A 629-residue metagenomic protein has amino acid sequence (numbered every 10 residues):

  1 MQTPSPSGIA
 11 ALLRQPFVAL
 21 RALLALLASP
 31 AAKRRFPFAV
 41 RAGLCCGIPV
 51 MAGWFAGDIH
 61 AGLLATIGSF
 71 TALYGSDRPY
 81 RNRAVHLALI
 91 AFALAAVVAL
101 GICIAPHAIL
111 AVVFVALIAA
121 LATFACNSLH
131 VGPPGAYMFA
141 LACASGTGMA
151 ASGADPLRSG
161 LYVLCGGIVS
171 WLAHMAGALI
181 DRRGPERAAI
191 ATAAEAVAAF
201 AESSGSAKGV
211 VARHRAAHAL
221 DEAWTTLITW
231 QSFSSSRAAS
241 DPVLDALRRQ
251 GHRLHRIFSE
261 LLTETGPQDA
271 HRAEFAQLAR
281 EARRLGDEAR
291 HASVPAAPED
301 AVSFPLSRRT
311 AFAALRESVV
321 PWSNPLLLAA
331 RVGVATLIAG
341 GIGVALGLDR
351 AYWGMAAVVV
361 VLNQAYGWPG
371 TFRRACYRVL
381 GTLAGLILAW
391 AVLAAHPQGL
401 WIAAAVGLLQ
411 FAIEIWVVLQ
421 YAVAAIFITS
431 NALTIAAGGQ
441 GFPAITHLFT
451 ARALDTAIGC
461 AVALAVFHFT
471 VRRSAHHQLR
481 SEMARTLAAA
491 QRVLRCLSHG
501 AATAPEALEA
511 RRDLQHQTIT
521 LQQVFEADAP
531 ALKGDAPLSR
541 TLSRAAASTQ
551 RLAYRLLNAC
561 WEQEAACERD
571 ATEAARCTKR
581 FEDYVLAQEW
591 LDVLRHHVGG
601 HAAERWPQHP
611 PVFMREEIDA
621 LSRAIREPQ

Functional and structural regions predicted by a protein language model:
M1-G43, M51, F55, G75-R78 (+6 more regions): Long, hydrophobic alpha-helical segments that serve as membrane-spanning/inserting helices
L13-L24, V40-V50, W54, I59-Y80 (+7 more regions): Pore- and pathway-forming membrane helices of multi-pass small-molecule/ion transporters and channels
R81, A238, P369-R373, H396-I402 (+4 more regions): Hydrophobic alpha-helical segments that drive targeting, anchoring, or assembly
A84-F92, F372-V392: Membrane-helix boundary elements
G167-R187, A461, V466-H477: Transmembrane signal-anchor/signal-peptide helices with a preference for the extracytoplasmic
V319, S323, L327, A339 (+3 more regions): Alpha-helical membrane-interface segments at transmembrane helix boundaries
W401-P537, A546: Generic detector of multi-pass transmembrane helix bundles and their immediately adjacent loops in polytopic membrane
